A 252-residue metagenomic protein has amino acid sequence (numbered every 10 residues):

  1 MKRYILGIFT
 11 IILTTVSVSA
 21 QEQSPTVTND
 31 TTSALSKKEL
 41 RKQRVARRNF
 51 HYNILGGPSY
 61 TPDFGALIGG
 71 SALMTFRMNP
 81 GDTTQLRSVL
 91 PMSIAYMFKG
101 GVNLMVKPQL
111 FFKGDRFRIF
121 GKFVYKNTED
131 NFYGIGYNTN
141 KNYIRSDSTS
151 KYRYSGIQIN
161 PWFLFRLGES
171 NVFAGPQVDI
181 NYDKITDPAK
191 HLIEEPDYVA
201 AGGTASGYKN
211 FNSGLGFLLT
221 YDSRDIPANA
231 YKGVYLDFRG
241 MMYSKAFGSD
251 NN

Functional and structural regions predicted by a protein language model:
M1-P25: Bacterial Sec-dependent N-terminal signal peptides
E22-F120, I185, V199-K232: Outer-membrane beta-barrel initiation region
G81, A95-I159, L164-R166: Outer-membrane beta-barrel translocator/channel fold
S93-M97, F132-N138, R145-G156, I185-I193 (+2 more regions): Extracellular/periplasm-exposed beta-strand and loop segments of Gram-negative cell-envelope proteins, dominated by
F120-K122, G175-D179, Y235-R239: Outer-envelope exported proteins of Gram-negative bacteria
I157-N181: Internal, well-ordered alpha/beta segment that forms a basic, Gly-enriched binding/recognition surface
K190-Y198, G233-G240: Short, conserved phosphate-binding/catalytic loop or strand-edge motifs used in phosphoryl-/nucleotidyl-transfer
D237-N252: Extended beta-strand-rich architecture
